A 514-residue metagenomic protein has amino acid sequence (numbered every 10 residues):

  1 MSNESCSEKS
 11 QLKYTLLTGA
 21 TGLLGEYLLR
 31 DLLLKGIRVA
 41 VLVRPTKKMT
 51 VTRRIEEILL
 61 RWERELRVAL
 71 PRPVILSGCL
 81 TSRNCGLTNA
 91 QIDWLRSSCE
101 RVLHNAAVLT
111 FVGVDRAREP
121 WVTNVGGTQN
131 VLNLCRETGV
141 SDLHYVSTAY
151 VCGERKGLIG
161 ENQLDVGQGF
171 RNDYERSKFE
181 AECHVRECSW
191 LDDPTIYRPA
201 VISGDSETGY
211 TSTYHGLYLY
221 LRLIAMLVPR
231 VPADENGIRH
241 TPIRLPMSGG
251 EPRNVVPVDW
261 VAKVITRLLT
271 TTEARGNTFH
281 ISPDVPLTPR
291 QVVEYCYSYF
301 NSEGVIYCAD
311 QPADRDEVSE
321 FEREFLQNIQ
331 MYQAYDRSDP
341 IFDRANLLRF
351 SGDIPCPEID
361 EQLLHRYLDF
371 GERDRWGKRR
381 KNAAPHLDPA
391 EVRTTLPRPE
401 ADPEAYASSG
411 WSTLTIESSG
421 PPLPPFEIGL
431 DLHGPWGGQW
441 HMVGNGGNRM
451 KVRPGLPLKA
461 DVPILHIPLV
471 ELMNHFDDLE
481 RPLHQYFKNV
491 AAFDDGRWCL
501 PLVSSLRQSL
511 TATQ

Functional and structural regions predicted by a protein language model:
M1-R101, N105-V108: N-terminal Rossmann/SDR dinucleotide-binding element
Y14, D31, A40-V43, I341-R398: Amphipathic terminal alpha-helices
R101-V108, V112-R118, V122, G126-R176 (+2 more regions): Conserved Rossmann-fold NAD(P)-dependent oxidoreductase catalytic core, especially the SDR/UDP-sugar
G157-L158, E187-I196, A200-R253, V258-K263 (+1 more regions): NAD(P)-dependent short-chain dehydrogenase/reductase
L227-E235, H240-L245, P312-P355: A hydrophobic C-terminal alpha-helical subdomain
V264-M331, G371-P385, L432-P435: Mid/C-terminal beta-alpha module of Rossmann-like enzyme folds, strongest in SDR-family dehydrogenases/epimerases
G377-Q514: Feature captures hydrophobic
